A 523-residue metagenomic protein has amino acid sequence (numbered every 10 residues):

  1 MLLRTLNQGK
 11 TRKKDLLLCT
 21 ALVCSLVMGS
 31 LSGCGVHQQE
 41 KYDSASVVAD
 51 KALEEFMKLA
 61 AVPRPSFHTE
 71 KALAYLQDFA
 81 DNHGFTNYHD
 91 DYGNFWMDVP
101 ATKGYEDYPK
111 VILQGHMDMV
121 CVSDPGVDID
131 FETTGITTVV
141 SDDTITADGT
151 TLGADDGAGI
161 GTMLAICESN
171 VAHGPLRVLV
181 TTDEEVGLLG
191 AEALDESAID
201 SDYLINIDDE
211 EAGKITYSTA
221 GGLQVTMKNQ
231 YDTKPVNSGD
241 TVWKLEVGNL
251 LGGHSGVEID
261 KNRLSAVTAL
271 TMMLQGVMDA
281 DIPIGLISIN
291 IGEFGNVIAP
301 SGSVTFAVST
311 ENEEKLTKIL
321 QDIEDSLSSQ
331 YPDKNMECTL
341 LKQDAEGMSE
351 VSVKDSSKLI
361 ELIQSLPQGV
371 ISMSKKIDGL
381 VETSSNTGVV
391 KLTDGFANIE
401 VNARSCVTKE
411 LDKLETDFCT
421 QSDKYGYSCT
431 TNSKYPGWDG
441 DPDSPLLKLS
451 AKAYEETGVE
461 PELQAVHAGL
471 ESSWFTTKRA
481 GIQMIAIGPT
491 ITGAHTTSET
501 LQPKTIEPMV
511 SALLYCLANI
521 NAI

Functional and structural regions predicted by a protein language model:
M1-R12: N-terminal secretory signal peptides that target proteins for export/translocation
S30-G33: C-terminal motif of bacterial Sec signal peptides marking the signal peptidase cleavage site
G35, Y42, V48, A52 (+4 more regions): Zn-dependent metallopeptidase/amidohydrolase metal-coordination segment
V36-T144: Acidic/His- and Gly-rich active-site-bordering loop/insert found across diverse amide/peptide-bond hydrolases
Y105-D202, G239-V242, P367-S374, G379-V381 (+2 more regions): Active-site metal-coordination/substrate-binding segment of hydrolases, especially metallo-dependent peptidases
I136, S141-T146, E185-V186, A191-R404: Midchain, well-structured core segments that form catalytic/ion-binding scaffolds
S197, R263-A280, S309-E313, K358-Q364 (+4 more regions): His/Asp/Glu-rich mid-to-C-terminal helical/loop segments that flank catalytic regions of hydrolases
E258, S265-I289, N432, P436-I482: Active-site-adjacent substrate-binding region of metalloamidase/peptidase-like peptide-processing proteins
